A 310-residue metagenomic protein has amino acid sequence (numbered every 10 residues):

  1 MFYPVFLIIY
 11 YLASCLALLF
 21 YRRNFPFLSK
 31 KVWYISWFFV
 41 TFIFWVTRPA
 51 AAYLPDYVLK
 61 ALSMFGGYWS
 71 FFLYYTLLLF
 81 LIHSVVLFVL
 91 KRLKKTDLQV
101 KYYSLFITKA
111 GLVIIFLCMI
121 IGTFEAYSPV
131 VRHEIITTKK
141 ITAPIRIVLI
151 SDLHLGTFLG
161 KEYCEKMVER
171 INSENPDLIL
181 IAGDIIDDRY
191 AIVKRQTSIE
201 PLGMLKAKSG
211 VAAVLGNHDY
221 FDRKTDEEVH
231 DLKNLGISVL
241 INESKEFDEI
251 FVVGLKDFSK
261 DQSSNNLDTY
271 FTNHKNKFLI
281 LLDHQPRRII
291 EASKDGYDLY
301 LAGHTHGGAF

Functional and structural regions predicted by a protein language model:
M1-Y127: Non-catalytic terminal accessory segments
M1-Y3, I121-R132, I192-I199, K224: Short N-terminal secondary-structure initiator segments
V5, V32, V40, V46 (+13 more regions): Extended aliphatic helical segments
K94-K95, G122, V130, G236 (+2 more regions): Glycine-centered secondary-structure boundary/capping sites
G111, I115-K140, T157-E162: Hydrophobic alpha-helical transmembrane segments in integral membrane proteins
T137-F310: Soluble catalytic domains of enzymes that build or remodel membrane lipids, polysaccharides, and related
